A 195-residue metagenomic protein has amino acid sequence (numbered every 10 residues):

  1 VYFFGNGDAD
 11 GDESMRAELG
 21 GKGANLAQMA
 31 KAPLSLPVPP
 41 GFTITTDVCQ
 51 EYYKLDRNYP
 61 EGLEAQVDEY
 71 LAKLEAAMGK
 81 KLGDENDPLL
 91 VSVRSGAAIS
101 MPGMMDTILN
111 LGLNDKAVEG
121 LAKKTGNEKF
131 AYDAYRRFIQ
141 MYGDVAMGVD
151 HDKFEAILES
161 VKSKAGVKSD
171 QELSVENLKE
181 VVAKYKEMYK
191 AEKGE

Functional and structural regions predicted by a protein language model:
V1-E195: Nucleotide/phosphate-binding sheet-loop regions of phosphoryl- and nucleotidyl-transfer enzymes
